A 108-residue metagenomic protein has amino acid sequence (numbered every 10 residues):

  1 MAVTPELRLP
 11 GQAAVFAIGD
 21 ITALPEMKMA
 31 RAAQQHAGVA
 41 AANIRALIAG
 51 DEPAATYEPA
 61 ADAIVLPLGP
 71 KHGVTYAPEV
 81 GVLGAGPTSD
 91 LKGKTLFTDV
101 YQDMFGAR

Functional and structural regions predicted by a protein language model:
M1-G38, A42, A46: FAD-site-proximal beta/loop scaffold in flavoenzymes
A2, E6-R8, K28, T56 (+4 more regions): Residue-level preference for alpha-helix termini and adjacent loops
V3, A17, P25, P53 (+2 more regions): Glycine-rich, flexible loop/turn motifs
G11-I18, V39, D51-Y57, V100-F105: Low-complexity, flexible helical/coil segments
I18-I21, I44, I48, I64 (+4 more regions): Weak global preference for isoleucine
Q34-G38, G50, G84-P87: Short, low-complexity, polar/charged sequence segments that are solvent-exposed and flexible
R45-L83: Active-site-proximal substrate-binding core of FAD-dependent oxidoreductases
P70-R108: C-terminal auxiliary extensions adjacent to catalytic cores
